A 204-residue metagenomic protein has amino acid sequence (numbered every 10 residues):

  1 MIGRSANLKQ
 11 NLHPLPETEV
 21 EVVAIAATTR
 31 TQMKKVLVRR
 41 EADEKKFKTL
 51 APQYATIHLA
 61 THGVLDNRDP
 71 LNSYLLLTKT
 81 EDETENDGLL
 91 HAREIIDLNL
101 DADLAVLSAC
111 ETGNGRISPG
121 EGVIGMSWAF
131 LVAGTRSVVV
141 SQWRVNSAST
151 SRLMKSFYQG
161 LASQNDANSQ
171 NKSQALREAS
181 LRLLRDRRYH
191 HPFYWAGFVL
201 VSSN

Functional and structural regions predicted by a protein language model:
M1-N204: Catalytic cores of enzymes
